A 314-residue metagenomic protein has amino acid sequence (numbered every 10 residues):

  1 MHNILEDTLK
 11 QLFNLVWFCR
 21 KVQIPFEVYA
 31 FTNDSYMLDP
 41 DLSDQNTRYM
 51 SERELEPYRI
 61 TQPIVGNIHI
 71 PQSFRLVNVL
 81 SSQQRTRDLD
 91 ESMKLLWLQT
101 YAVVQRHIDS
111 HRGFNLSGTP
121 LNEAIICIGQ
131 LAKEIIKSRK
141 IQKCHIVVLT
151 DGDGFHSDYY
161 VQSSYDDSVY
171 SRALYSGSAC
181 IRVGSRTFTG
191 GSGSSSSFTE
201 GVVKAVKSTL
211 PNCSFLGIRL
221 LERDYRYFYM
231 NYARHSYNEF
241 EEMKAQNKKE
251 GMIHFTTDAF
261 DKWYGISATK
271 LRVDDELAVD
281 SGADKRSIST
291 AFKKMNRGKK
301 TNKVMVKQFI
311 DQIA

Functional and structural regions predicted by a protein language model:
M1-A314: Acidic, glycine-rich A-domain
